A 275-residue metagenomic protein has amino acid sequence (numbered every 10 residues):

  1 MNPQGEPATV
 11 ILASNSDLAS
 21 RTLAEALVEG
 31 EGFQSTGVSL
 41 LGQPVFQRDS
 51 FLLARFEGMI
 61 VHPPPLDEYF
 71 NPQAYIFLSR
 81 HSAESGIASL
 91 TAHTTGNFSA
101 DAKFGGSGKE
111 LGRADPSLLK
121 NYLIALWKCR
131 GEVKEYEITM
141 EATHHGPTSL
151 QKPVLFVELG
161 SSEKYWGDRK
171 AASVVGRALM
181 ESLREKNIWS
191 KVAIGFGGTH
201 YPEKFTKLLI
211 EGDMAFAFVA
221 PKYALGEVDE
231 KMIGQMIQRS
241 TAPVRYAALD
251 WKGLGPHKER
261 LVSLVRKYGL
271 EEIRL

Functional and structural regions predicted by a protein language model:
M1-H145, S149, S162-E163, R169-V174 (+2 more regions): N-terminal catalytic or cofactor-binding beta/alpha core of small enzyme domains
P202-E211: Short glycine/threonine-rich loop-to-helix capping motif typified by GTGT followed within a few residues by an Asp-Pro
